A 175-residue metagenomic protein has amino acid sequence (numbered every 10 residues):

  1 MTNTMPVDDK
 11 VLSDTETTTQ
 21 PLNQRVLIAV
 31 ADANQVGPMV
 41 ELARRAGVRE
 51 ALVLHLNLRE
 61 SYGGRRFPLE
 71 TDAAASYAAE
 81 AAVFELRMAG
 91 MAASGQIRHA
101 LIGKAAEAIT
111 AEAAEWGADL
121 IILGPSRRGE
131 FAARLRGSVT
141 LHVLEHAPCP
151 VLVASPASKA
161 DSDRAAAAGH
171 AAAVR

Functional and structural regions predicted by a protein language model:
T2-T18, A74: Extended, non-globular alpha-helical segments
T17-F67, V174-R175: Small/aliphatic-rich secondary-structure junction motif
P21-N23, L120-H146, P156, A160-A165: Glycine-rich, Arg-bearing micro-motifs that act as flexible, cationic patches
R66-A78: A short acidic, glycine-rich active-site loop that binds or catalyzes chemistry on phosphate/adenosine moieties
G90-R98: Short beta-strand elements in bilobed, periplasmic/extracellular small-molecule ligand-binding domains
R98-A108: Charged docking surfaces used in two-component/phosphorelay signaling
W116: Active-site charged/polar residues at nucleotide-handling catalytic sites that mediate phosphoryl, nucleotidyl
